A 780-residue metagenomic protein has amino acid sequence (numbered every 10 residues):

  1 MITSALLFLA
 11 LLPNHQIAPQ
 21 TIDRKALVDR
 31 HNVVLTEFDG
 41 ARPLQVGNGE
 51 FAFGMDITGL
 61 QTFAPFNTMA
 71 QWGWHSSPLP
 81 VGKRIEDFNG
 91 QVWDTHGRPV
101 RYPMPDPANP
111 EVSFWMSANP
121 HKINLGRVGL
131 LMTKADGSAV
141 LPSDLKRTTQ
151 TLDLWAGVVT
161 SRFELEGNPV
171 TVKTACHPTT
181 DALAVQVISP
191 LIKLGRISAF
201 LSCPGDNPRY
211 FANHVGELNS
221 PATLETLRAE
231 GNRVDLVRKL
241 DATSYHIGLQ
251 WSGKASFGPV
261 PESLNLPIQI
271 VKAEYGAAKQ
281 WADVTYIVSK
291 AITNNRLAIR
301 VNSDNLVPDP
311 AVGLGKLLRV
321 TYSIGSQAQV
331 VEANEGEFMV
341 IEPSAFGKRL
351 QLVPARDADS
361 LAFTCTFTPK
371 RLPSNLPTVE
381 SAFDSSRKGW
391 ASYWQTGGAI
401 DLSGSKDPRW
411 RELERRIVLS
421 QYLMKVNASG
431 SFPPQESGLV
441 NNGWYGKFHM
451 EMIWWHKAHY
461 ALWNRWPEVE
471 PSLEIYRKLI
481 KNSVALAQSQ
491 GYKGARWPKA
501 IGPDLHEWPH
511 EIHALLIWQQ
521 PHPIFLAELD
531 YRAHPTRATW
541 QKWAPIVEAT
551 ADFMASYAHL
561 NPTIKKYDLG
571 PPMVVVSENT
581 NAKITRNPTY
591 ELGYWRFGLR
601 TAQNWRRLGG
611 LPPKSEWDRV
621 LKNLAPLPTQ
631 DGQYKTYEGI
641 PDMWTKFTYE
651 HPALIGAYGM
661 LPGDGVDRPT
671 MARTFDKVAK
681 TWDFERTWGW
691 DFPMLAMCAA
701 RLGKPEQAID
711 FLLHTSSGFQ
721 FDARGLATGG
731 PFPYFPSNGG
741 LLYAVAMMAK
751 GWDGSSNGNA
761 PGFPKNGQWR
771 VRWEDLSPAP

Functional and structural regions predicted by a protein language model:
M1-F8: Sec-dependent signal peptide recognition, specifically the positively charged N-region followed immediately by
N14-N265, A345-G446, W466, L479-V484 (+1 more regions): Acidic/polar, glycine-enriched structural segments that form the non-catalytic walls/loops of the carbohydrate-binding
Q61, G82, H449-N482, G502-H506 (+3 more regions): Active-site core of glycosidic bond-cleaving carbohydrate-active enzymes
P110-D144, N604, G739-P778: Catalytic cores of secreted or luminal carbohydrate-active enzymes
S263-F346: Extracellular, modular beta-sheet/disulfide-rich ectodomains of secreted and cell-surface proteins
D401-E414, F432-G446, I480-S483, L529-R537 (+4 more regions): Primarily short, surface-exposed interaction patches in extracytoplasmic proteins
F432-K447, W497-L515, G570-P588, G718-G730: Acidic/His metal-coordination segments adjacent to aromatic residues that form catalytic metal sites in metalloenzymes
A549, F553-W605: Acidic/histidine-rich catalytic neighborhood
